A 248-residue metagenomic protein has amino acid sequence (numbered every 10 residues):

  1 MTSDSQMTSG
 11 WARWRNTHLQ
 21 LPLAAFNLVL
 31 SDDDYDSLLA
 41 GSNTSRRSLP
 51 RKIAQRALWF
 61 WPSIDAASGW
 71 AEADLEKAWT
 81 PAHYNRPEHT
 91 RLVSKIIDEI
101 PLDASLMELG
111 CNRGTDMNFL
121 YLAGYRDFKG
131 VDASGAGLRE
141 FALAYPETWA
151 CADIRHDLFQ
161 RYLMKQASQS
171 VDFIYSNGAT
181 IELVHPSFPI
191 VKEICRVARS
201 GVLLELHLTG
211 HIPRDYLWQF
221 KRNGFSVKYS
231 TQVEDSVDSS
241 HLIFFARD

Functional and structural regions predicted by a protein language model:
T8-D98: Conserved class I S-adenosyl-L-methionine
R113-G124: Conserved SAM-binding loop of SAM-dependent methyltransferases across substrates and taxa, primarily the Class I
S134: Conserved SAM/SAH-binding beta-strand->alpha-helix loop
F141-A142: Conserved SAM-binding loop
E147-R161: Conserved SAM-binding strand-loop segment of SAM-dependent methyltransferases
Y175: A conserved beta-strand element that flanks and buttresses the S-adenosyl-L-methionine
E182-E193: A short, conserved alpha-helix within the catalytic core of class I
R199-T209: Conserved beta-strand signature within the Rossmann-like core of class I S-adenosyl-L-methionine
